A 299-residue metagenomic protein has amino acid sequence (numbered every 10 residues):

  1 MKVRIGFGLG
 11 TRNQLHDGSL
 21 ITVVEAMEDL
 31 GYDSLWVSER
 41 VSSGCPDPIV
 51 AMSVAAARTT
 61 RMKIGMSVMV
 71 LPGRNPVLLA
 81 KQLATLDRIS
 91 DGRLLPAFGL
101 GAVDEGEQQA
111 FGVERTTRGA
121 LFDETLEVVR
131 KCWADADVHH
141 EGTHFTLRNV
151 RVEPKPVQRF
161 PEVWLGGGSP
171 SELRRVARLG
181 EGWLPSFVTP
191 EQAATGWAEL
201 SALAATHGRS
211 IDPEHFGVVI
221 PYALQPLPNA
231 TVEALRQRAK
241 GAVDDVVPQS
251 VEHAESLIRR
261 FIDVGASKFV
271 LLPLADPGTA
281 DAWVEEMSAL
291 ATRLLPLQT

Functional and structural regions predicted by a protein language model:
M1-T59, F160-P161, L272-D281, E285 (+1 more regions): N-terminal beta1-alpha1-beta2 module of alpha/beta enzyme domains
K2-L15, G73-H139, S186-F187, E191-Q192: Flexible, glycine-rich active-site loops centered on histidine and acidic residues that chelate a metal or position
I5-G18, M69-V77, V157-G168, R238-E252: Active-site mouth loops of central-metabolism enzymes
I5-L9, L35-V37, K63-S67, L94-F98 (+4 more regions): Hydrophobic faces of well-ordered beta-strands that scaffold small-molecule active sites in alpha/beta enzyme cores
L15-M27, L78-Q82, L165-R178, Q249-R260: Short, acidic/polar
M27, G31, A55, L86 (+6 more regions): Conserved, mostly hydrophobic/aromatic
G31, R58-R61, S90, G112 (+2 more regions): Glycine-enriched alpha-helix->loop->beta-strand junction motifs that scaffold or abut catalytic
F111, R115-P156, S186-A289, R293-T299: An alpha-helical appendage that flanks or caps ligand/catalytic pockets
